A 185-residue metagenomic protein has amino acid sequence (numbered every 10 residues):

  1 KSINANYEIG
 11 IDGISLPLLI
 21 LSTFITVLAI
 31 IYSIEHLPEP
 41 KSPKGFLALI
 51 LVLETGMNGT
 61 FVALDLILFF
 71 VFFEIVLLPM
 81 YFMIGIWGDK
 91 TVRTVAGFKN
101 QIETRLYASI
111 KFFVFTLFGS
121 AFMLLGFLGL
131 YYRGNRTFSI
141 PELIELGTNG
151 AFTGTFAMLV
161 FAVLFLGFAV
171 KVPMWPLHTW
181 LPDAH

Functional and structural regions predicted by a protein language model:
K1-N6, D89-K111, S120-D183: Juxtamembrane/interfacial segments at transmembrane-helix boundaries in multi-pass membrane proteins
S2-N6, I11-A121: Internal transmembrane alpha-helices of multipass membrane proteins
K41, F82, P176-T179, H185: A generic alpha-helix propensity feature with a strong bias for hydrophobic helices
V76, A184-H185: Short helix-loop-helix connector
